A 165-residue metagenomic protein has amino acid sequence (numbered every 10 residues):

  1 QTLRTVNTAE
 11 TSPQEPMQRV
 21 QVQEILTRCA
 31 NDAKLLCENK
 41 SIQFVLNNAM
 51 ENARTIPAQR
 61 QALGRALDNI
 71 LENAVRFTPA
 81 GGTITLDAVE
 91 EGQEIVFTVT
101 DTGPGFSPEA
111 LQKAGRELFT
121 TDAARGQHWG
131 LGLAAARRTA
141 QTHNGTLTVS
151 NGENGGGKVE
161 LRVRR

Functional and structural regions predicted by a protein language model:
A9-E15, T55-A58: Conserved micro-motifs of the catalytic ATP-binding
P16-N31: A conserved beta-strand-to-alpha-helix junction within the catalytic ATP-binding
Q18, Q43-R54: Conserved catalytic submotifs in the C-terminal HATPase_c
A74-V75: Short helix-loop "hinge" at the ATP-lid/N-box region of the Bergerat-fold HATPase_c
G81-Q93: Short beta-strand/loop element within the Bergerat-fold HATPase_c
F106-F119: Short conserved segment of the HATPase_c
T139-A140: Detector for a conserved hydrophobic position within an alpha-helical segment of the HATPase_c
